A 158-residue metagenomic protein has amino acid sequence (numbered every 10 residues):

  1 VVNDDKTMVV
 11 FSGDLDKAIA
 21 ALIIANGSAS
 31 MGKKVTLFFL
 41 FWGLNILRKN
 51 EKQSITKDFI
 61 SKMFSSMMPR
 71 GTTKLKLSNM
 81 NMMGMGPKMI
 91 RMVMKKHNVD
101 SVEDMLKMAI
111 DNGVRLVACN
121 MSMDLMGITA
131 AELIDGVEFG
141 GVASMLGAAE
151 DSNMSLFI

Functional and structural regions predicted by a protein language model:
V1-K6, N45: Secretory/periplasmic and organellar redox-cofactor proteins
M8-A18, L47-N50, V93-H97: Short, glycine-rich nucleotide/cofactor-binding loops
I19-G32, L37: Histidine-anchored nucleotide/phosphate-binding helix
V35-F41, V117-N120: Short internal beta-strands
L44-T56: N-terminal beta-loop-helix "entrance" segment that forms/cooperates in small-molecule cofactor or anionic ligand
Q53-K57, I134-V137: Short, hinge-like loop/turn segments at secondary-structure boundaries
I55-I90, N98: A glycine-rich helix N-cap at a beta->alpha junction
M83-L146: A charged, amphipathic interaction segment
